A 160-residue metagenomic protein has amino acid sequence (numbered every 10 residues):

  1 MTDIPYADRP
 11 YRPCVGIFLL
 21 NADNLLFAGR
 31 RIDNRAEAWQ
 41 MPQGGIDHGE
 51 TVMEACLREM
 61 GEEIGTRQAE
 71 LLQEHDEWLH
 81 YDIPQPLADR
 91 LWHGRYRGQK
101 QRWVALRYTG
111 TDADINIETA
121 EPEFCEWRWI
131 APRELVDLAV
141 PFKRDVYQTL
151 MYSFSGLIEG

Functional and structural regions predicted by a protein language model:
M1-L20, H93-G94: Acidic, metal-coordinating catalytic segment for phosphate/diphosphate chemistry, firing primarily on the Nudix
R12, M41, R97-Q101: Short connector loops at helix/strand junctions that flank enzyme active sites, especially segments positioning acidic
L20-A22, R31, L106-Y108: Active-site beta-strand termini and strand-to-loop segments that position acidic
N24-Q68: Conserved Nudix-box catalytic region and its N-terminal flanking loop in Nudix hydrolases and closely related
T66-W78: A short coil-to-beta-strand element that immediately follows conserved catalytic motifs
L79-D114, R128: Active-site-adjacent beta-strand/loop module that shapes the phosphate/pyrophosphate-binding cleft
W103-R107, I115-V146: NUDIX/MutT-family hydrolases
